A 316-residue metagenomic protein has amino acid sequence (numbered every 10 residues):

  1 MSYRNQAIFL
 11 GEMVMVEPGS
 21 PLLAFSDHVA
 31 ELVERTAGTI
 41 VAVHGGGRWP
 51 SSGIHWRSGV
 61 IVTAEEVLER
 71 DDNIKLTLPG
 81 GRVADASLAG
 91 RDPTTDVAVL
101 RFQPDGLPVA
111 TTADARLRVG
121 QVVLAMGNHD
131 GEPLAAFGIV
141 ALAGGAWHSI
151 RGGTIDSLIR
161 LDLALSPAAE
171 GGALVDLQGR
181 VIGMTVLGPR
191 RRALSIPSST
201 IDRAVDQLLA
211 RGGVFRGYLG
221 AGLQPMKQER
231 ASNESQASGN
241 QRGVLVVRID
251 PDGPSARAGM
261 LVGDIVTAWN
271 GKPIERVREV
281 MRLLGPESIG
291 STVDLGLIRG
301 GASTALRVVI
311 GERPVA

Functional and structural regions predicted by a protein language model:
F9-V33, A125, L177, V181-Q241 (+5 more regions): C-terminal cap/linker of serine protease catalytic domains
V16-P21, A42-L134, I159, P167-A168 (+7 more regions): Conserved active-site neighborhood of the chymotrypsin/trypsin-like protease fold
A37-T39, A98, F102-T111, L134-R191 (+3 more regions): Active-site region of chymotrypsin-like
W49-S51, A169-G171, V244-V247, L261-V262 (+1 more regions): Short loop/turn microsegments at loop-to-beta-strand junctions
S58, A64, A89-R91, M126 (+7 more regions): Residue-level recognition of beta-strand microenvironments
V60-V62, I182, S255-R278: Conserved PDZ fold ligand-binding element
A168-L174, K227-S238, D250-A268, L283: PDZ/PDZ-like domain micro-motif
